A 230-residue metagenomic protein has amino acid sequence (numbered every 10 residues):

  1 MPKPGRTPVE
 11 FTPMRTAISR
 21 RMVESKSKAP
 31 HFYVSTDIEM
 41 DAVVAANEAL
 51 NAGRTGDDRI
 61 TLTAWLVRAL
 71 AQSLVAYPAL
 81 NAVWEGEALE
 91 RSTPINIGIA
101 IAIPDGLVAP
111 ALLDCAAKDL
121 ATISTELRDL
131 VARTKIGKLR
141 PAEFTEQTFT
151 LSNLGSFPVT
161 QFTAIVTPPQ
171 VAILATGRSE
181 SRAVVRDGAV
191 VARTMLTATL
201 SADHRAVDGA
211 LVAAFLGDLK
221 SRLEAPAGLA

Functional and structural regions predicted by a protein language model:
M1-A230: C-terminal catalytic/motor cores of large multi-domain enzyme assemblies
